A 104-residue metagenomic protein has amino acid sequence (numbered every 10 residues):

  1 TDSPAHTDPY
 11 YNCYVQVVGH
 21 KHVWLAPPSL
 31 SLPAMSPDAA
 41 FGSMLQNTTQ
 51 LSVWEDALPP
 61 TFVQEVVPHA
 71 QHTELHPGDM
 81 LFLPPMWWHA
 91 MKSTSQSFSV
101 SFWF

Functional and structural regions predicted by a protein language model:
T1-D79, H89-F104: Active-site region of the double-stranded beta-helix
